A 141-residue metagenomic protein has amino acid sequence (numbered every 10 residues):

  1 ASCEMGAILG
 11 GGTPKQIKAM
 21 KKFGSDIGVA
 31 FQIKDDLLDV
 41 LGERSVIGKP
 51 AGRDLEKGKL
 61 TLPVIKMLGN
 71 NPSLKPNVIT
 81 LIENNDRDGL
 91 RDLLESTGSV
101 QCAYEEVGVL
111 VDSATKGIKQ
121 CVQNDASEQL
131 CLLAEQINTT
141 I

Functional and structural regions predicted by a protein language model:
A1-I141: All-alpha prenyltransferase/terpene-synthase fold signal
